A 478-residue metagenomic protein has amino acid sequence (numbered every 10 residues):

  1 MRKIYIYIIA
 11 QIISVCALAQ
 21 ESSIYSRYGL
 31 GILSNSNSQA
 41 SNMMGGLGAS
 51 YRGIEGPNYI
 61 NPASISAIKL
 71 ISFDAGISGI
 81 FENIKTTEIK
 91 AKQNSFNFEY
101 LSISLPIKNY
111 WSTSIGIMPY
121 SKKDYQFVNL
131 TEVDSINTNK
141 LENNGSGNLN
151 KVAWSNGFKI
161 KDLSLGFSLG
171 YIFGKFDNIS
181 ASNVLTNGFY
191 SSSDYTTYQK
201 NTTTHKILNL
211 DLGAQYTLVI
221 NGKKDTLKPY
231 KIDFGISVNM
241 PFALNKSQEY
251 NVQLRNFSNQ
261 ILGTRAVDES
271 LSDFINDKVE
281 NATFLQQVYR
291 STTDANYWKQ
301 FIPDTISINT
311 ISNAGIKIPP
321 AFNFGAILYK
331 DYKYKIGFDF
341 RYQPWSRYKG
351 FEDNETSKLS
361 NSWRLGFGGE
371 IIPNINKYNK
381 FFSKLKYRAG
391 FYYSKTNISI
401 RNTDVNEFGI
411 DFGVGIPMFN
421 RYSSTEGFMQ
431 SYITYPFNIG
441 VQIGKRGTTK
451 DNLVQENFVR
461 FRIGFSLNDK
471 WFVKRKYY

Functional and structural regions predicted by a protein language model:
M1-I24, Y478: Bacterial Sec-dependent N-terminal signal peptides
Q20-Y478: Subset of outer-membrane beta-barrel
